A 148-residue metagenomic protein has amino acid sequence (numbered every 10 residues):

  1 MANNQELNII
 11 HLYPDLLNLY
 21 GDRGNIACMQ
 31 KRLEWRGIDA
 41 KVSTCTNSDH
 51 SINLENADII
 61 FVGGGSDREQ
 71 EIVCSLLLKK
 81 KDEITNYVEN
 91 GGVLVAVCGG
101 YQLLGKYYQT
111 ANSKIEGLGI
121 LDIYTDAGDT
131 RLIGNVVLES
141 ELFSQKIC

Functional and structural regions predicted by a protein language model:
M1-N86: N-terminal beta1-alpha1 cap of cysteine-dependent amidohydrolase-like domains
N4-L7, L142-I147: Beta-strand-turn-beta hairpins that frame and shape the catalytic cleft of phosphate-ester-processing enzymes
Y20-G21, A27, L132-V136, C148: A broadly tuned "polar low-complexity/structure-edge" signature
D67-S144: Cysteine-nucleophile active-site neighborhood
